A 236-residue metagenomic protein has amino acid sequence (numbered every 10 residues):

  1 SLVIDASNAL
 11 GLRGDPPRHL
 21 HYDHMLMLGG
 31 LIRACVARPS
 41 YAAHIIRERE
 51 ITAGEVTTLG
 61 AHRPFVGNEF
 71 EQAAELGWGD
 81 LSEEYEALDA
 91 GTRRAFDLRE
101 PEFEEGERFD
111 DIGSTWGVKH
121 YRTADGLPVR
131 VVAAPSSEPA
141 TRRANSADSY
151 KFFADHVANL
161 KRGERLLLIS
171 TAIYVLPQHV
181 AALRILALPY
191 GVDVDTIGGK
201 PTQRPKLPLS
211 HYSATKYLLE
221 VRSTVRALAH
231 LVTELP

Functional and structural regions predicted by a protein language model:
S1-A214: A structural signal for short, hydrophobic/glycine-enriched beta-strand patches
L207-P236: Long, compositionally biased charged/polar accessory segments in the mid-to-C-terminal portions of proteins
